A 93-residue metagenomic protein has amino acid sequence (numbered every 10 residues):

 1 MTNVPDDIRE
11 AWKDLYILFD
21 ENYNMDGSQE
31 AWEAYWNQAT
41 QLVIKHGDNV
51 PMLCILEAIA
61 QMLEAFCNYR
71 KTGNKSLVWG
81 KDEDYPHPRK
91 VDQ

Functional and structural regions predicted by a protein language model:
M1-N24, D84-D92: Short terminal alpha-helical segments
A11, A31-A34, P51, I55: Residue-level detector of well-ordered alpha-helical segments, enriched for hydrophobic/aromatic packing positions
Y23-Q29, N49-M52: Charged, low-complexity interaction regions
S28-G47: Amphipathic, non-membrane alpha-helical rod segments
T40, D48, H87-Q93: Long protein-protein interaction modules used by eukaryotic assembly/scaffold proteins
I44-W79: Short, charged early-sequence alpha-helical segments and their helix-coil boundaries
